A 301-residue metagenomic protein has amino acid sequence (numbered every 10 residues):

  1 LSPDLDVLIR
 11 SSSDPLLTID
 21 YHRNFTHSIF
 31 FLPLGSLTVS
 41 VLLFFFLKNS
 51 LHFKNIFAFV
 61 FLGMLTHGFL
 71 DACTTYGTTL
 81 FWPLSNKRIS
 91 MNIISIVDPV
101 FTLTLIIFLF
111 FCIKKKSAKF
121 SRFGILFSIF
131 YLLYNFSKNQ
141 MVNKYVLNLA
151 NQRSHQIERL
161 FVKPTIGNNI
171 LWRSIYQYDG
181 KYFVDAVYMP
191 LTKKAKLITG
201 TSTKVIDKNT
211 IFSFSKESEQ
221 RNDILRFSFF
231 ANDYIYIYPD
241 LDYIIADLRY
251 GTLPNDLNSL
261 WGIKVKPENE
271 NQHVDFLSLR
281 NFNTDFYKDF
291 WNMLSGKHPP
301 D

Functional and structural regions predicted by a protein language model:
L1-P164: N-terminal membrane-targeting hydrophobic helices
K87, G167, T252: Residue-level detector of flexible, active-site-proximal loop/helix-junction positions within diverse enzyme catalytic
E158-R159, L171-D301: Extracytosolic and intramembrane catalytic regions of membrane-associated proteins in envelope/secretory systems
K163-G167, L171: ATP/pyrophosphate-binding catalytic subdomain of soluble kinases
